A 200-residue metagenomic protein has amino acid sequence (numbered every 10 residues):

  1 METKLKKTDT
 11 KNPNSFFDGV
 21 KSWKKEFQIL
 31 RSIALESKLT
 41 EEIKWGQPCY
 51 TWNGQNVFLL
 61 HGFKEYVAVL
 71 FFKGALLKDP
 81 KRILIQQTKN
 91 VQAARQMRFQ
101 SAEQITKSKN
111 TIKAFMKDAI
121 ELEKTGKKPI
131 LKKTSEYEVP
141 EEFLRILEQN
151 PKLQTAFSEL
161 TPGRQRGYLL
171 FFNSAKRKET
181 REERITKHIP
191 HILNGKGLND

Functional and structural regions predicted by a protein language model:
M1-D200: Charge-dense, helix-prone N-terminal extensions
